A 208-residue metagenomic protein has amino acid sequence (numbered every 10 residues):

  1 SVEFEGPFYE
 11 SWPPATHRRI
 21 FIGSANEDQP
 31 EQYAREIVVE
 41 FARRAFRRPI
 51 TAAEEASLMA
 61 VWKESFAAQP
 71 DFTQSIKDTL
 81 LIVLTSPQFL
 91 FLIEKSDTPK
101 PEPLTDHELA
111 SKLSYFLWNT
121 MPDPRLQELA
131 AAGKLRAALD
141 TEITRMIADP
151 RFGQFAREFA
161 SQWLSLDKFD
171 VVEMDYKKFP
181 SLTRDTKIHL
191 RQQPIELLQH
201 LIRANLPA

Functional and structural regions predicted by a protein language model:
S1-A208: Low-complexity, glycine/serine/threonine/alanine-rich intrinsically disordered linker and propeptide segments
